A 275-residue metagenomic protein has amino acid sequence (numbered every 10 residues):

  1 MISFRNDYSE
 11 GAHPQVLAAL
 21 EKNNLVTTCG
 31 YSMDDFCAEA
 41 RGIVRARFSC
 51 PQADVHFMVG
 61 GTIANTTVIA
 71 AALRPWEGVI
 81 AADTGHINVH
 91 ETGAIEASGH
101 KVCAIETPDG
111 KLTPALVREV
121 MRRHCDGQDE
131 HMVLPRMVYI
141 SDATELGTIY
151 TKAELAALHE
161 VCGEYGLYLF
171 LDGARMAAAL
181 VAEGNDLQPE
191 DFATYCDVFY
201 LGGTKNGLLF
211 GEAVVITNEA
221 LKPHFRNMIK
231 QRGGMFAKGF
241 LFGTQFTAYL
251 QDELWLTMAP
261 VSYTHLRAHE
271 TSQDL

Functional and structural regions predicted by a protein language model:
H13-G60, D83-N88, A94: Conserved N-terminal alpha-helix of the aminotransferase class I/II PLP-enzyme fold
A71-V89, R118: Conserved PLP-anchoring active-site segment centered on the Schiff-base-forming lysine
I95, R175, A193-K222: Active-site PLP attachment segment
G99-E145, Y150-A157: PLP-dependent aminotransferase-class I/II
Y150-A182: Catalytic PLP-binding core of fold-type I/II PLP enzymes
E212-F236, T247-E253: Conserved core segment of the aminotransferase class I/II
T264-T271: Conserved small/polar residues in nucleotide/adenosyl-binding loops
